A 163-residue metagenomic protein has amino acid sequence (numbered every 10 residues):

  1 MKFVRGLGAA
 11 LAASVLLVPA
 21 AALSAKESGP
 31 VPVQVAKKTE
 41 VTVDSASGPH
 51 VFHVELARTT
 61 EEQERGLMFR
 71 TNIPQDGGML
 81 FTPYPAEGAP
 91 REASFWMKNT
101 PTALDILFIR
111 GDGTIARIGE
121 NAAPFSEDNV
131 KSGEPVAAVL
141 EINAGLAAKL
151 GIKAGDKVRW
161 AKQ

Functional and structural regions predicted by a protein language model:
M1-L11: Bacterial N-terminal signal peptides that target proteins for export
F3, L17, A21-L23: N-terminal twin-arginine translocation
A9-P19: Bacterial N-terminal signal peptides
A25-Q163: Compact, glycine-rich, soluble single-domain proteins
